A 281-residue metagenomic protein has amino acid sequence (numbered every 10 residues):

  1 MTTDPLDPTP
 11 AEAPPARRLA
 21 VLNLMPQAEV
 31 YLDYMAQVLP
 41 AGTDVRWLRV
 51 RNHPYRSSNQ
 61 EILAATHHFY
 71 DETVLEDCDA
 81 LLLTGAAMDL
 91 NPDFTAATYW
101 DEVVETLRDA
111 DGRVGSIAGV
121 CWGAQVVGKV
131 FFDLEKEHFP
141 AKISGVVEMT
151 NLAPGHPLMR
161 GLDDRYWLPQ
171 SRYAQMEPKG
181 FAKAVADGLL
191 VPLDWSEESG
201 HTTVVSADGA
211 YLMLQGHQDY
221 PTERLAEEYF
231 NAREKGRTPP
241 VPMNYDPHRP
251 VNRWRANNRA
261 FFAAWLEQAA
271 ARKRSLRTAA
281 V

Functional and structural regions predicted by a protein language model:
M1-N52, Y70-T73, D77, T106 (+2 more regions): Amide-donor transfer/coupling interface in amidating biosynthetic enzymes
Y31-Y34, S57-Q60, D93-F94: Short, glycine/acidic-enriched capping/hinge loops at junctions between secondary-structure elements
R51-A65: N-terminal beta-loop-helix "entrance" segment that forms/cooperates in small-molecule cofactor or anionic ligand
I62-L83: Short, structured active-site "lid" loops
L63-A64, A96-W100, R255: A conditional alpha-helix N-cap/helix-loop micro-motif detector
T66-H67, Y99, V103, E197: Amphipathic coiled-coil/heptad-repeat helices and related helical stalk/stem segments that mediate oligomerization
T84-A153: Cysteine-nucleophile active-site neighborhood
